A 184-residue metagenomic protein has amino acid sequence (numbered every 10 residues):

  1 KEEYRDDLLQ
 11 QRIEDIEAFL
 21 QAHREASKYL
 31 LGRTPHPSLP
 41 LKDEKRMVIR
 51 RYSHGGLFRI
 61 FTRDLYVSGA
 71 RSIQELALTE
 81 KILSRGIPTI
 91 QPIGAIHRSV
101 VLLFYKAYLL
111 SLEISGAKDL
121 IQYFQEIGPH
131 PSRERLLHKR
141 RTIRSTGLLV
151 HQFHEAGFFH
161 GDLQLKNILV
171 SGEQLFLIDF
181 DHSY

Functional and structural regions predicted by a protein language model:
E2-E3: A structured, charge-rich N-terminal accessory region that forms the first stable segment of a protein and links
D7-I121, P131-S132, L148-H151, E155-A156: Conserved ATP-binding subdomain of kinase catalytic cores across diverse folds
F124: Extended, charge-rich, solvent-exposed interface segments
G128-L136: Short helix-coil transition/hinge motifs at the ends and kinks of transmembrane helices, capturing the brief
F159: Conserved catalytic-core element of eukaryotic-like protein kinases
D162, K166-Y184: Catalytic activation segment of kinase domains across protein kinase-like and atypical kinase folds
